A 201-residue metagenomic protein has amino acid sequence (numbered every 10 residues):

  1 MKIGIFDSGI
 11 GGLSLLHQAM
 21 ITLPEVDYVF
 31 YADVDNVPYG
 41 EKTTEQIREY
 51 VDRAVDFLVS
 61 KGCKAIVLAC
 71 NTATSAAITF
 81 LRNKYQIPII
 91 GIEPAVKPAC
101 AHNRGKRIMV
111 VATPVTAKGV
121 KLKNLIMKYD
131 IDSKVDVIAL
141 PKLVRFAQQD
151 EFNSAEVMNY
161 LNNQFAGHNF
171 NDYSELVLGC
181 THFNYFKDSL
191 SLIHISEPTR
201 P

Functional and structural regions predicted by a protein language model:
M1-S196: Non-catalytic structural scaffold of enzyme domains
E197-P201: Short "domain-exit" segments at the C-terminal end of structured domains
